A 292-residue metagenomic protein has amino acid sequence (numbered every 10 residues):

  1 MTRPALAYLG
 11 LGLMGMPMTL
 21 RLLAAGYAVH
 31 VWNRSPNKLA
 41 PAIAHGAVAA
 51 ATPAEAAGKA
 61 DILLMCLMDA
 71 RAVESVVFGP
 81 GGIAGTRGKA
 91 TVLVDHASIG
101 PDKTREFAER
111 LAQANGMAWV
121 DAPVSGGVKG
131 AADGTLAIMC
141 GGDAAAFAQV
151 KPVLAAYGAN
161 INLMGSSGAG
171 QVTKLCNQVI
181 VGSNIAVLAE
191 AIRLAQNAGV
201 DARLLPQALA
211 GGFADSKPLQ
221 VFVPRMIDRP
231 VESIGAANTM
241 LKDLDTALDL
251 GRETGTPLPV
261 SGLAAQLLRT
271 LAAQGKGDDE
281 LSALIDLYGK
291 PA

Functional and structural regions predicted by a protein language model:
M1-M65, T91, H96-A97, V128: NAD(P)+-binding Rossmann beta1-loop-alpha1 motif at the extreme N-terminus of oxidoreductases
M18-T19, F107, V153, L194: Hydrophobic residues within alpha-helices that form the first helical element adjacent to the glycine-rich loop
P53-M65, D69-A118: Rossmann-fold NAD(P) dinucleotide-binding segment
I99-Q178: Rossmann-fold dinucleotide-binding core
A137-G141, N162, S166-A198, A210-V221 (+1 more regions): Active-site-proximal catalytic alpha-helix in oxidoreductases
S167, D215-E280, A292: Interdomain hinge/lid region at the active-site interface of Rossmann-like NAD(P)-dependent oxidoreductases
R203-G211, G262-Q266: Beta-strand segments within the central parallel beta-sheet cores of soluble alpha/beta enzyme folds
